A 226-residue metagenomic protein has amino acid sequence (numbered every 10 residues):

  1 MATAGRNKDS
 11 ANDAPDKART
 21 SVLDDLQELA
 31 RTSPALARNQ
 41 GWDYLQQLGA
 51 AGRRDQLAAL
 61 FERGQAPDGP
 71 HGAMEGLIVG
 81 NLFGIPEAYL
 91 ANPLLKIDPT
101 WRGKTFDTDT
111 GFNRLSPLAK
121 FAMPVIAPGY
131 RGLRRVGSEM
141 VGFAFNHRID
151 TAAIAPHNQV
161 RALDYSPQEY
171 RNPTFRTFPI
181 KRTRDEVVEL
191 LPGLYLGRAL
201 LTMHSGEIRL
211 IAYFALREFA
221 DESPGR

Functional and structural regions predicted by a protein language model:
G5-R226: Soluble ligand-binding/transfer domains with enclosed cavities or grooves
